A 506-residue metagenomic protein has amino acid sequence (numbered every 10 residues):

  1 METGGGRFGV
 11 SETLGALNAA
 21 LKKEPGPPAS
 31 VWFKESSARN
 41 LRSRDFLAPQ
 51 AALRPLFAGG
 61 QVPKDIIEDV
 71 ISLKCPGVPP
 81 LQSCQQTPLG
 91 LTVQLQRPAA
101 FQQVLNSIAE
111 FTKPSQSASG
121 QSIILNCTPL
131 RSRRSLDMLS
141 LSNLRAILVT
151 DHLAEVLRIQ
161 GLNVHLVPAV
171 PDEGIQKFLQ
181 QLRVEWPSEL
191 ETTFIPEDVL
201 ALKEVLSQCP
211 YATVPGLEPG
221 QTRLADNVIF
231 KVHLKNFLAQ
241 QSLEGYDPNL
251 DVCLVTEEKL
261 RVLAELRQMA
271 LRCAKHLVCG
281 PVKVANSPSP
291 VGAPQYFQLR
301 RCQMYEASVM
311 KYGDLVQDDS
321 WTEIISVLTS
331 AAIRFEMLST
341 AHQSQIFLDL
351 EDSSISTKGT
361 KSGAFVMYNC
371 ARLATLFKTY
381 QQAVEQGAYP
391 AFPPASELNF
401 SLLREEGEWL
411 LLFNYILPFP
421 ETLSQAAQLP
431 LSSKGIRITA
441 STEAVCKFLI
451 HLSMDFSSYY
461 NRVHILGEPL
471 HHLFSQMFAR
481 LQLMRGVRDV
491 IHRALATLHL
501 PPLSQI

Functional and structural regions predicted by a protein language model:
M1-I506: Non-catalytic interaction-recognition regions
